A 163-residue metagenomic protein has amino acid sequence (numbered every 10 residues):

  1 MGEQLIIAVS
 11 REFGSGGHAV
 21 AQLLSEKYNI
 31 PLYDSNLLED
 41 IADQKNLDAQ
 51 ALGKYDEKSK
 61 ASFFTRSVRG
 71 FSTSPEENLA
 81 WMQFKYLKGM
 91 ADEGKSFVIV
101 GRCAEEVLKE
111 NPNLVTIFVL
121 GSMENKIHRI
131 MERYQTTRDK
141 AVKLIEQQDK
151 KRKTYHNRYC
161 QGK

Functional and structural regions predicted by a protein language model:
E3-R11, K95: Pre-Walker A (Motif I) flank of P-loop NTPase domains
V9-S25: Glycine-rich phosphate-binding P-loop
E26, I30, L47, T136: Short glycine/serine/threonine/alanine-rich loop segments
P31-D43: Short beta-strand-centered segment that lines the nucleotide-binding/catalytic pocket of NTP-utilizing
A42-S96: ATP-dependent small-molecule kinase phosphotransfer cores that center on conserved nucleotide phosphate-binding segments
K58-S62, R66, T137-K163: Small-molecule kinase domains that catalyze NTP-dependent phosphoryl transfer to phosphate-bearing small molecules
G101-E105: Short, polar loop motifs at secondary-structure junctions
E110-R133, R138-Q147: Conserved phosphate-donor/acceptor-positioning beta-strand/loop module used by diverse small-molecule
